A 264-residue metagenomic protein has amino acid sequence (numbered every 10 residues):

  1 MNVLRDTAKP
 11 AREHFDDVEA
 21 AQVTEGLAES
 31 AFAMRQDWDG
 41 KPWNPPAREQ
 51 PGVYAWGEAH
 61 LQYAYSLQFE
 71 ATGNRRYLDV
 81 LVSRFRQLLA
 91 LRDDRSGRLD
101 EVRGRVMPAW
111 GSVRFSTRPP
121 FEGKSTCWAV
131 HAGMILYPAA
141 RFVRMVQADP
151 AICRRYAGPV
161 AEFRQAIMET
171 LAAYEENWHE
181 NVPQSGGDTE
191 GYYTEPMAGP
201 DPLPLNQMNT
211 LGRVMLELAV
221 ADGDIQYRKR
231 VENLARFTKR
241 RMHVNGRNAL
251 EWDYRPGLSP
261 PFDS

Functional and structural regions predicted by a protein language model:
M1-D17, A59-R75, M134-Y156, T210-I225: Well-ordered alpha-helical scaffold segments within catalytic/enzyme domains
M1-E122, Q165-Y192, F237, R241-P256: Low-complexity, Ser/Thr/Pro/Gly-enriched N-terminal "stalk/linker" regions
E49-A64, R76, S83, T126-P138 (+2 more regions): Aromatic- and histidine-enriched alpha-helix N-cap/loop-to-helix transition segments that scaffold the rims
E49-V53, F69, G73-R76, G123-C127 (+4 more regions): Conserved aromatic-histidine-acidic binding/catalytic patches
R98-A132, F142-P159: Substrate-binding cleft of extracellular glycoside hydrolase catalytic domains
A139-E251, L258, F262: Eukaryote-skewed repeat-based solenoidal scaffolds used as protein-protein interaction platforms, primarily
